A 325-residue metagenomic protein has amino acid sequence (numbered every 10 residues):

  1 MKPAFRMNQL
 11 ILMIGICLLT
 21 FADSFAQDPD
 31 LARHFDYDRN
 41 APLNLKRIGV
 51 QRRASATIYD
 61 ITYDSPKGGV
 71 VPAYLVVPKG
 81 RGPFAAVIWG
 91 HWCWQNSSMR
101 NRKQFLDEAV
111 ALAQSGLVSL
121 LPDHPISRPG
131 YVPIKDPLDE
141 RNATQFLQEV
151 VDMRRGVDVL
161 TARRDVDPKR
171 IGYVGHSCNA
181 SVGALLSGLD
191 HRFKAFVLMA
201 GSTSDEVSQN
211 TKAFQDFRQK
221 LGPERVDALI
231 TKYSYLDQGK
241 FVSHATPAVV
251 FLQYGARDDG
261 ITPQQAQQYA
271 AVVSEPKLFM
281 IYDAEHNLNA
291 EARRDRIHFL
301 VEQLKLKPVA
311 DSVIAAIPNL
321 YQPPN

Functional and structural regions predicted by a protein language model:
D38-R81: N-terminal cap/lid segment of alpha/beta-hydrolase-fold proteins
A73, P83-C93: Short beta-strand element of the alpha/beta-hydrolase
H91-R154, S208-Q215: Cap/lid segment of the alpha/beta-hydrolase catalytic domain
R154-A213: Primarily recognizes the serine-hydrolase "nucleophile elbow" in alpha/beta-hydrolase and SGNH/GDSL folds
V226-V242: Active-site nucleophile elbow and catalytic-triad environment of alpha/beta-hydrolase enzymes
A245-T246, F251-Y254: Short beta-strand/loop motif that positions the catalytic acidic residue of the alpha/beta-hydrolase fold
A256-I261, N287: Acidic catalytic loop of the alpha/beta-hydrolase fold
Q267-N325: C-terminal catalytic histidine-bearing segment of alpha/beta-hydrolase fold enzymes
